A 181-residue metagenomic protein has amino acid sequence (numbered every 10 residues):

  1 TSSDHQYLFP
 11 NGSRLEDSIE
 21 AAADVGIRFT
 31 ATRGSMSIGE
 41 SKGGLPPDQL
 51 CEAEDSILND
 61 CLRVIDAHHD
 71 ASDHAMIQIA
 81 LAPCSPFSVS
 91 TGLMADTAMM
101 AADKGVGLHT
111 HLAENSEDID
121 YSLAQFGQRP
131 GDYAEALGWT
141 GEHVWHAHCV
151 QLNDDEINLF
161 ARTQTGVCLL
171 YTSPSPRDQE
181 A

Functional and structural regions predicted by a protein language model:
T1-H5: Small-aliphatic-rich amphipathic alpha-helix that forms the alpha element of a beta-alpha
L8, S13-V150, D155-I157: Metal-coordinating catalytic core of metallo-dependent amide/deamination hydrolases
F160: Glycoside hydrolase catalytic-domain groove-lining segments
Y171-D178: Conserved small/polar residues in nucleotide/adenosyl-binding loops
